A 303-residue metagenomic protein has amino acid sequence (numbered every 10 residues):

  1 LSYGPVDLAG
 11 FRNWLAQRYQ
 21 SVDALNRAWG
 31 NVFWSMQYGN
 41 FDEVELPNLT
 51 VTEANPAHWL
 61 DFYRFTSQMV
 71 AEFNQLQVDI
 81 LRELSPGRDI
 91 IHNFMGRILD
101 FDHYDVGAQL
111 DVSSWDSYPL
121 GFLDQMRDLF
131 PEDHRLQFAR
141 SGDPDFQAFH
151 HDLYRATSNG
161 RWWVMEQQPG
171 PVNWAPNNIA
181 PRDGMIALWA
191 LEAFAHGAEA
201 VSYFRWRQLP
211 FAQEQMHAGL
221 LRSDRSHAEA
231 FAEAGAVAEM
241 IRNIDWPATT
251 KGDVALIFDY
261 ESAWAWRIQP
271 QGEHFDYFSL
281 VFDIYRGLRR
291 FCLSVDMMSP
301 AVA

Functional and structural regions predicted by a protein language model:
L1-L153: Polysaccharide-binding and catalytic clefts of secreted carbohydrate-active enzymes
Y38-V44, Y118-G121, E132, L136-A303: Carbohydrate-binding surfaces of carbohydrate-active enzymes
